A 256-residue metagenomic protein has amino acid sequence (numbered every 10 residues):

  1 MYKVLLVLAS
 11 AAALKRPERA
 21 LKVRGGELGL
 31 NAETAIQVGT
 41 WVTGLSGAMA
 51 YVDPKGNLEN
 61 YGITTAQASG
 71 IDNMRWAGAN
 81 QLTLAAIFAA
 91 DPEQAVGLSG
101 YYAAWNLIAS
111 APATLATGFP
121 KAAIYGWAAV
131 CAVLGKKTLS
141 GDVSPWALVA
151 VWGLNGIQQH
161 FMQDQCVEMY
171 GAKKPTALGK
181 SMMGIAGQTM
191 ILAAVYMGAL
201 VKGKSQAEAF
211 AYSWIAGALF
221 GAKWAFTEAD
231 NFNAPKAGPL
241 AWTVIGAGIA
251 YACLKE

Functional and structural regions predicted by a protein language model:
M1-K22: N-terminal chloroplast transit peptides
G25-T43, A68, K137-W152: Cytosolic juxtamembrane helix and N-cap/initiation of the first transmembrane helix
W41-A50, A68-E93, L98-L107, L154-N155 (+2 more regions): Core segments of alpha-helical transmembrane spans in multipass integral membrane proteins
G44-E59, V149-M169: Transmembrane alpha-helix/helix-exit interface in multi-pass inner-membrane proteins
M49-A50, V130-D142, I245-E256: Membrane-water interface at the C-terminal end of transmembrane alpha helices
K55-M74, D164-M183: Interfacial loop at the N-terminal end of multi-pass membrane proteins
N80-A86, G126-G135, M190-V195, T243-I249: Hydrophobic cores of alpha-helical transmembrane segments in multi-pass inner/ER membrane proteins, independent
L107-A122, F220-A237: Membrane-helix boundary connector in multi-pass membrane proteins
